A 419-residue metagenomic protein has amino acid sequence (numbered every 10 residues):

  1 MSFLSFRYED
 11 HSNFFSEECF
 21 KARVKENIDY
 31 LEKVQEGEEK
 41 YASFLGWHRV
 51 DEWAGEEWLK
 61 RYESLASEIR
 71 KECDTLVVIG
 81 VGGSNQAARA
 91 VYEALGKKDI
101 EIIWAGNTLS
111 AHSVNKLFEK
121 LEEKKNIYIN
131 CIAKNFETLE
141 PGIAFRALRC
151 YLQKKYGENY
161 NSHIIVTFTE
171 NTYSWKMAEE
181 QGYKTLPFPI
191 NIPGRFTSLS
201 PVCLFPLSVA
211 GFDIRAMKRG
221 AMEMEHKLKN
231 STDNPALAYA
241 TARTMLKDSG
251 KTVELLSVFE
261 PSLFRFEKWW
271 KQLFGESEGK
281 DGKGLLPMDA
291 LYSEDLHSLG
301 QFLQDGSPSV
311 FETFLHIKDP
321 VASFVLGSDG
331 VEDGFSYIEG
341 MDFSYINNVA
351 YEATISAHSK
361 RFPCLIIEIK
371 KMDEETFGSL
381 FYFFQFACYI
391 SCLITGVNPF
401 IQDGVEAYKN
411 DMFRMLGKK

Functional and structural regions predicted by a protein language model:
M1-S67, D329-Y337: Extended, charge-enriched "interface" segments that sit outside catalytic cores
W53-R70, N234-K247: A short, well-structured juxtamembrane/interface segment
S67-K229, N410, R414: Glycine-rich phosphate-binding loops that contact phosphosugars or nucleotide phosphates
S84-A87, A111-S113, E137-L139, T172-W175 (+5 more regions): Flexible loop/turn segments at secondary-structure boundaries
V91-E101, Y151-K154, L273-G284, A357-R361: Short helix-loop-beta junction
Y156-E312, Q402-K419: Active-site phosphate/pyrophosphate-binding segments
M288-D373: Helicase-primase coupling helices
G378-K419: Generic C-terminus detector
